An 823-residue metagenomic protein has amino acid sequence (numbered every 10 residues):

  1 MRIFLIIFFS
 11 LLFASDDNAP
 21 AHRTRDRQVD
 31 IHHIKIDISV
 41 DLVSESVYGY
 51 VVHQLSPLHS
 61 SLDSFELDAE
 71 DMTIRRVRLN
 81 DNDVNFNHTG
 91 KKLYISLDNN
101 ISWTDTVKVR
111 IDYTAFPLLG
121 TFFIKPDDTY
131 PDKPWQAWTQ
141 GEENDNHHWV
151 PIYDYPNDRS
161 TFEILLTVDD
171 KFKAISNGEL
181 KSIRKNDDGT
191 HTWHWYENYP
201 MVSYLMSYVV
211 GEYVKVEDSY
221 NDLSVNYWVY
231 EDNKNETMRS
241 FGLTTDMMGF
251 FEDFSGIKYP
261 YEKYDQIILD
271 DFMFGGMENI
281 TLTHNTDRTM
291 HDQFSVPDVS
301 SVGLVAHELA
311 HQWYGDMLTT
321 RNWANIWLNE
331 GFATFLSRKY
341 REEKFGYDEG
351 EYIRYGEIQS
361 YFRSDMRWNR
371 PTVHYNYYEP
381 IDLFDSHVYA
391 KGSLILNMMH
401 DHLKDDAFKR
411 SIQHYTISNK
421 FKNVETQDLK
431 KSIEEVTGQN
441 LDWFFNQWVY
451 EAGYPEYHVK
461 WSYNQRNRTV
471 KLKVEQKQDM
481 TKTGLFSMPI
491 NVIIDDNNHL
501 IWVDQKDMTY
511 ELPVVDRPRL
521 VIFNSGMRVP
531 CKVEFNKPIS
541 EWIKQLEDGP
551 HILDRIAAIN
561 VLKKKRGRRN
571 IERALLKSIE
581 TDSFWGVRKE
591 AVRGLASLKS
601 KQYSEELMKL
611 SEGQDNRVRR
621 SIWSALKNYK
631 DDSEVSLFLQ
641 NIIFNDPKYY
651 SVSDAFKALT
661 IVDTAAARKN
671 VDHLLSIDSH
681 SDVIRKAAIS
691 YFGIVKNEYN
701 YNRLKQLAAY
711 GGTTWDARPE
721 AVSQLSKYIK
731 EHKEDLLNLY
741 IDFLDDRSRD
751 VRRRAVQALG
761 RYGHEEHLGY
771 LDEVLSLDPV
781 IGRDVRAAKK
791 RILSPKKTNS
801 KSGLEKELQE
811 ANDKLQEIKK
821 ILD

Functional and structural regions predicted by a protein language model:
R2, V51, W195, N226-V474: Hydrophobic alpha-helical and helix-loop surface patches within well-folded domains that function as non-catalytic
A14-Y48, P131-Q136, P156, G438-Q447: N-terminal, polar/Ser/Thr-rich
Y50-D71, D154, F162-D169, Q427 (+1 more regions): Surface-exposed beta-strand/loop patches in extracellular or lumenal glycoproteins
A69-Y130, Q505-R517: A surface-exposed beta-strand-loop module
D112-Y213, V373: Extended, low-hydrophobicity, Ser/Thr/Pro/Gly-biased non-transmembrane segments
V168, K173, E231, A310 (+8 more regions): Non-catalytic accessory/interaction domains
F535-Q545, R568-E580, S600-E612, D631-F644 (+5 more regions): Amphipathic alpha-helical scaffolding segments comprising HEAT/armadillo-like alpha-solenoid repeats
P550-H551, S583-F584, Q614-D615, P647-K648 (+4 more regions): Short inter-helical turns and helix N-cap capping residues of alpha-solenoid HEAT/ARM repeat scaffolds
